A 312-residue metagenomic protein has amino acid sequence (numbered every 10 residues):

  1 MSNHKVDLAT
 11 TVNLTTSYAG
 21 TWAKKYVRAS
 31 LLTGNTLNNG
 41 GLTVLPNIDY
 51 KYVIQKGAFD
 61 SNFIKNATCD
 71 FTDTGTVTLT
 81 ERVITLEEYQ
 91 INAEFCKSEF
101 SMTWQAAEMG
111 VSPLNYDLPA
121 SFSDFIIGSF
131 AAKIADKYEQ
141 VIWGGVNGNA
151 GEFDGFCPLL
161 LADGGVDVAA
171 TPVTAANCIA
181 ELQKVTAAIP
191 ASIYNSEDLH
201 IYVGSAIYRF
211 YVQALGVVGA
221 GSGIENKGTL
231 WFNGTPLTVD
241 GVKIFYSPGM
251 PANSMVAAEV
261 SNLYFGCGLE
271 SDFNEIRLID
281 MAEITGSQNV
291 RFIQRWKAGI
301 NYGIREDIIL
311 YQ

Functional and structural regions predicted by a protein language model:
S2-K56, N62, D154-A176, V212-Q312: Sequence/fold signature of self-assembling virion shell proteins
W22-A107: Assembly/oligomerization interface modules of large self-assembling protein complexes
E88-Q90, I127, S196-D198, G241 (+1 more regions): Extracellular structured ligand-interaction cores
C96-T103, Y202-I207, E259-S261, G303-I304: Helix N-cap / beta->alpha transition motif
W104-A188, Y311: Alpha-helical scaffold segments that mediate packing/assembly in large oligomeric complexes
I142-N147, N195-G204, I224-K227: Short coil/turn segments at secondary-structure boundaries
L182-G219: Ordered core of a single globular domain
